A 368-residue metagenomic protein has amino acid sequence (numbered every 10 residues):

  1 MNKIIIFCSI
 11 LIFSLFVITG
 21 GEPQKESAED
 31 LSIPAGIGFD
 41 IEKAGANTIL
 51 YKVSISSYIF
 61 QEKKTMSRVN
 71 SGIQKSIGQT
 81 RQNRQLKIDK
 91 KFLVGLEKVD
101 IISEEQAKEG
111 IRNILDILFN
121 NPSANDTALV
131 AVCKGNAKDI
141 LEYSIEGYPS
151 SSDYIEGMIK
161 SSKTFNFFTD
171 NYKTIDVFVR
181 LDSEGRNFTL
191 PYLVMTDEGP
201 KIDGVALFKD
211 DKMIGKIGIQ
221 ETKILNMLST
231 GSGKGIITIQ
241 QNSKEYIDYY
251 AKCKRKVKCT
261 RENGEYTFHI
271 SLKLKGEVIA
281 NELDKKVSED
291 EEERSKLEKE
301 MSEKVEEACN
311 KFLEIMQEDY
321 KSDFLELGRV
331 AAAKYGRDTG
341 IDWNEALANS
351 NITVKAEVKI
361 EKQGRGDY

Functional and structural regions predicted by a protein language model:
N2-Y368: Membrane-proximal alpha-helical signals and transmembrane carboxylates
